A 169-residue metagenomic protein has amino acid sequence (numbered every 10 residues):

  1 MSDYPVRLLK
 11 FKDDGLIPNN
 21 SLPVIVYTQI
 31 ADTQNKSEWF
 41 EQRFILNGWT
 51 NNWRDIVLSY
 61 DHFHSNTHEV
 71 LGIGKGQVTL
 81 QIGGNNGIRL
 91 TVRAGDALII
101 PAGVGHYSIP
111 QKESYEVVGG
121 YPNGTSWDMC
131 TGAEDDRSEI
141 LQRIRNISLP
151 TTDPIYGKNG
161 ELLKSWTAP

Functional and structural regions predicted by a protein language model:
M1-H62, E161-P169: A short, N-terminal "cap"/entry segment at the start of jelly-roll beta-barrel domains of the cupin/DSBH fold
I17, H62-H64, V70-G72, L90 (+1 more regions): Short, conserved, surface-exposed binding loops centered on an aromatic residue
H64-Q81, I99: Short, conserved beta-strand element in jelly-roll/cupin
G83-G87: Short alpha-helix capping/helix-loop boundary micro-motifs
V92-K112, Y121: Conserved metal-binding segment of the jelly-roll/cupin
I109-P169: Double-stranded beta-helix
